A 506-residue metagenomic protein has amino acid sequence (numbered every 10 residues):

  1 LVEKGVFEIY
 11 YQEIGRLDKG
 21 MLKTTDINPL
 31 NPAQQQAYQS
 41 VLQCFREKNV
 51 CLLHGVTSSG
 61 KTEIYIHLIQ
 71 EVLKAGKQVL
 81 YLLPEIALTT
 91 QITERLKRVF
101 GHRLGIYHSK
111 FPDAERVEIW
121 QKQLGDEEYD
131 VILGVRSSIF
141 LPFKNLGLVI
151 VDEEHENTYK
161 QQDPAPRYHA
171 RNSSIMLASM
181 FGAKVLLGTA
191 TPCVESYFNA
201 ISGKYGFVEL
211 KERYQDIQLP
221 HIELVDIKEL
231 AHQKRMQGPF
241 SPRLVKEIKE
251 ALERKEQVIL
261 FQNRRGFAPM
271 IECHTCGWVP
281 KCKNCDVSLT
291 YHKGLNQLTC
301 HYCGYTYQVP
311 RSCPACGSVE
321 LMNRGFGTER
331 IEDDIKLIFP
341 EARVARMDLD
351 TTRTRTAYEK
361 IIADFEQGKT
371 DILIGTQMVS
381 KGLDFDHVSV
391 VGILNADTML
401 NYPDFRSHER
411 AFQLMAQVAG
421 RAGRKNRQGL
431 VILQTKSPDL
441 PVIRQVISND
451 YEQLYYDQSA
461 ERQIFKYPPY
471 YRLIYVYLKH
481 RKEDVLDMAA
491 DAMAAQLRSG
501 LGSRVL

Functional and structural regions predicted by a protein language model:
V2-I14: A short, conserved structural fragment
E13-N28: Conserved adenine-nucleotide phosphate-binding loops and their immediately adjacent elements
T25-N31, Q35, Q39, E47-S499 (+1 more regions): Inter-lobe coupling/hinge segments of SF2-like helicase ATPases
L42: Short, locally clustered residues in the helix-turn-helix/winged-helix DNA-binding domain
